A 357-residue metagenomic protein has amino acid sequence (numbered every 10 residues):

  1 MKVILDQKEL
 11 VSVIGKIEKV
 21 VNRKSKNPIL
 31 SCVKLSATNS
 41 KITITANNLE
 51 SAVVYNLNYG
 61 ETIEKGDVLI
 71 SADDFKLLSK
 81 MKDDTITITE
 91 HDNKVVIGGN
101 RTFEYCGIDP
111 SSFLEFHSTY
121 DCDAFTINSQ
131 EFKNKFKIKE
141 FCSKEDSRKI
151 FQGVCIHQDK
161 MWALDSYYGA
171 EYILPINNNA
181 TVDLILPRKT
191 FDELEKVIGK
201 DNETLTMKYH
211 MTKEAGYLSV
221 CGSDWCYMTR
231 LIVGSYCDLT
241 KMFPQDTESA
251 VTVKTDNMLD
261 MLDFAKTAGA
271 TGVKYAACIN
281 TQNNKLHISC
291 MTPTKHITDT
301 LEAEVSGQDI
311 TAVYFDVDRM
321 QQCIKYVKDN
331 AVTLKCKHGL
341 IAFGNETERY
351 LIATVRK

Functional and structural regions predicted by a protein language model:
M1-K357: Structural preference for solvent-exposed beta-strand-turn elements and adjacent flexible terminal/loop segments within
